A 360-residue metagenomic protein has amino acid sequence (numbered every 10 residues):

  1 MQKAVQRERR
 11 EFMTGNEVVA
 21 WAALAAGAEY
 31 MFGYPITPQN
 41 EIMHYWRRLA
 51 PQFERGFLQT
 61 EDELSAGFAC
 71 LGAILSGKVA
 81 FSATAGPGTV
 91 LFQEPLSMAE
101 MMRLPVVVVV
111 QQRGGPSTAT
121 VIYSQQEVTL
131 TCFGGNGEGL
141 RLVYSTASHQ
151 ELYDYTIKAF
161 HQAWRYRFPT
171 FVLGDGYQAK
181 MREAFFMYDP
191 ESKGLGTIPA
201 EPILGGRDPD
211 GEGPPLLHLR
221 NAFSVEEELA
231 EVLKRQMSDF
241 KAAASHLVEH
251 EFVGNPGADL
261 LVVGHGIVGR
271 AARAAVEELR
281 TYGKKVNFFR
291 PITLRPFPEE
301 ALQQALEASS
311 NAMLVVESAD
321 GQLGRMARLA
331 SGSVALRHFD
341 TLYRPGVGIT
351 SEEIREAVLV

Functional and structural regions predicted by a protein language model:
M1-F133, G139-L140, I349-A357: Thiamine diphosphate
T14-V18, M237-L260, R273, E277: Glycine-/acidic-rich phosphate or pyrophosphate-binding loops and their flanking alpha/beta elements
A23, M31, C70, G86 (+5 more regions): Buried hydrophobic positions in well-ordered alpha/beta secondary-structure cores of metabolic enzymes
A83-T84, V107-Q111, Y144-T146, F171-D175 (+1 more regions): Short beta-strand segments
I122-G176, T350: Conserved thiamine diphosphate
R167-F252: Conformationally flexible catalytic loops at phosphate/diphosphate-handling active centers
A272-A305: Generic long, charged, amphipathic alpha-helical segments
E317-V360: Peripheral docking tails and interdomain loops at the edges of cofactor- or intermediate-handling domains
